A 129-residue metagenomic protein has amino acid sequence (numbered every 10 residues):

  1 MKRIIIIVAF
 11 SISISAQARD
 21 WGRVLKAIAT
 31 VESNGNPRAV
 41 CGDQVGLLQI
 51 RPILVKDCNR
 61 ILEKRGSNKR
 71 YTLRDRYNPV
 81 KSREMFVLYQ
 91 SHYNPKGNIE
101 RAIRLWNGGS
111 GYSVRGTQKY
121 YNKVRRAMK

Functional and structural regions predicted by a protein language model:
I4-S13: Sec-dependent N-terminal signal peptides
S15-Q17: Intrinsic-disorder/low-complexity linker and hinge segments
R19-K129: Catalytic glycan-binding domains that act on GlcNAc-containing polysaccharides
